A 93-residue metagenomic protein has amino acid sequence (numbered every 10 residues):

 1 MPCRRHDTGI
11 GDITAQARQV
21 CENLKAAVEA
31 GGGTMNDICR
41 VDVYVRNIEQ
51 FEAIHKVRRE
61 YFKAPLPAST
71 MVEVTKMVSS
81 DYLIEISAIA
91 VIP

Functional and structural regions predicted by a protein language model:
M1-P93: Short, polar/acidic, helix-capping and beta-turn segments at strand->helix junctions that line the mouths
